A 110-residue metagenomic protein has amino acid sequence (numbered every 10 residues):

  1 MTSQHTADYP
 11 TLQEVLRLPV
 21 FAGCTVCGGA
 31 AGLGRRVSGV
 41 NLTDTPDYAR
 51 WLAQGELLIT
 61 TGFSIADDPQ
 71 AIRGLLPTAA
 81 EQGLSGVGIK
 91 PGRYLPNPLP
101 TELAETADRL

Functional and structural regions predicted by a protein language model:
M1-L110: Alpha-helical/coil-rich non-catalytic "connector" segments in signaling and regulatory proteins
